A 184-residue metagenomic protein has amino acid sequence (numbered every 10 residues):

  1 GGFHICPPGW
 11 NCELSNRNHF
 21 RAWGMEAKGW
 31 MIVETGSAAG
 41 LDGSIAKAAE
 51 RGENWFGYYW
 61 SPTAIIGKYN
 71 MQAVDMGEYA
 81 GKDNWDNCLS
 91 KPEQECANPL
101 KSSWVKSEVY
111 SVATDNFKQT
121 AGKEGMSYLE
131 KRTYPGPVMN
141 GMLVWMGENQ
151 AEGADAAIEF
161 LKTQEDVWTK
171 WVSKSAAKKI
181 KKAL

Functional and structural regions predicted by a protein language model:
G1-A27, M31-S44, R51, G136 (+1 more regions): Bilobed "Venus flytrap"/periplasmic-binding protein-like clamshell domains and structurally analogous long
H4, W10, D86, P92-Q94: Extracellular secreted precursors and ectodomains with disulfide-bonded cysteine-rich loops/domains
P8-C12, S37-G40, S61-I66, A80 (+1 more regions): Solvent-exposed loop/turn segments at secondary-structure junctions within structured extracellular/periplasmic domains
R21-M25, A46-E50, E130-Y134, G147 (+1 more regions): Sec-exported extracytoplasmic/periplasmic mature domains
A48-W85: A ligand-binding cleft/hinge motif common to bilobed small-molecule-binding domains
K106-A121, M142-W145: A bilobed periplasmic-binding-protein/Venus flytrap-type ligand-binding module shared by bacterial periplasmic
T120-R132: Short amphipathic alpha-helical coupling segments at ligand-binding clamshell hinges and other catalytic/signaling
N140-L184: N-terminal hydrophobic or amphipathic helices and topogenic motifs
